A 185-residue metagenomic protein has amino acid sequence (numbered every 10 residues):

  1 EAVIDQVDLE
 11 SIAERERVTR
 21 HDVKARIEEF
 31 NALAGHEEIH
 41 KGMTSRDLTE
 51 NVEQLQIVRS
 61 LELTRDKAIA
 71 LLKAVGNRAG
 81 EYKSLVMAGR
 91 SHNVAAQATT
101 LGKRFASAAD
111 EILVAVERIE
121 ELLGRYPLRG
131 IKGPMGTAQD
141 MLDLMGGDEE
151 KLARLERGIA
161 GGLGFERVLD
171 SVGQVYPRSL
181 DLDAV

Functional and structural regions predicted by a protein language model:
E1-Q139, D148-A160: A helix-coil-helix interface module used to build multimeric assemblies and to scaffold catalytic/cofactor sites
I131-K132, G173-V175: Short, highly charged low-complexity linear segments
L142: Conserved, non-catalytic sequence blocks in retroelement Pol enzymes and Pol-derived host proteins
M145: Nucleotide/pyrophosphate-binding catalytic subdomain
R154-Q174: A short, charged helix-loop
V175-V185: A conserved active-site cap/scaffold subdomain adjacent to cofactor or substrate pockets
